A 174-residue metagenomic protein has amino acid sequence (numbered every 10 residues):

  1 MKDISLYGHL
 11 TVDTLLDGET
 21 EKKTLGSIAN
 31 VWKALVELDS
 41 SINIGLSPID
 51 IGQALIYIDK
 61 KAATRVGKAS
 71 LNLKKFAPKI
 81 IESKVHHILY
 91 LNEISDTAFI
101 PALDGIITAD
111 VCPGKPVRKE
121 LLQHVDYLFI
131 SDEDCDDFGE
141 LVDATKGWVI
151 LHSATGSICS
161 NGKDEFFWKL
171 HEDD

Functional and structural regions predicted by a protein language model:
M1-L6, S41-N43, I56-D173: Ribokinase/PfkB-type carbohydrate-kinase core domain
K2-R65, A69-L71: Substrate-binding N-lobe of the ribokinase-like
